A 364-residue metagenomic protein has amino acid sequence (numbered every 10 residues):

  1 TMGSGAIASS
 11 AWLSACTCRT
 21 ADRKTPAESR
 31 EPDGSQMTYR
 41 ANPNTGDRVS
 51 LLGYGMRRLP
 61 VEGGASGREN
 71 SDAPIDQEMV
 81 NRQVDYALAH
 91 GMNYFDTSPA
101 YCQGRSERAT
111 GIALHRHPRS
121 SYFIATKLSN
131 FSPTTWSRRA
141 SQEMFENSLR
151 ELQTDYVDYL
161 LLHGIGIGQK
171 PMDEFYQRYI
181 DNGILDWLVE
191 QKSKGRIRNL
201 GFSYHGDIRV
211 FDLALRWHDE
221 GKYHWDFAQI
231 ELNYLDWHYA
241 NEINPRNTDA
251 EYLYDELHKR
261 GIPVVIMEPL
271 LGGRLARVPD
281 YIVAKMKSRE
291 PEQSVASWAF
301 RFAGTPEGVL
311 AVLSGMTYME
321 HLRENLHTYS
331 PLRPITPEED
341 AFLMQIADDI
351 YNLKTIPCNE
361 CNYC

Functional and structural regions predicted by a protein language model:
G3-Y122, D155, D186-W187, S193: N-terminal binding-site loop/beta-alpha segment at the start of enzyme catalytic domains that lines or forms
N42, Y54, A87, F95 (+10 more regions): Conserved, mostly hydrophobic/aromatic
R57-E78, L128-A140, D173-E174, G206 (+1 more regions): Active-site mouth loops of central-metabolism enzymes
N70-A87, S137-E151, I208-W217, V295-F300: Short, acidic/polar
V80, S106, S141, F145 (+2 more regions): Aromatic/hydrophobic pocket-lining residues that form the small-molecule binding cavity in soluble enzyme cores
S120-S132, L162-H163, Q229-L232: A short, structured active-site edge motif that brings together acidic residues
A140-L161, E190-K194: CE4/NodB-like, metal-dependent polysaccharide N-deacetylase domain that modifies extracellular/periplasmic N-acetylated
I165-C364: Beta/alpha (TIM)-barrel catalytic core signal, keyed to glycine-rich beta->alpha loops juxtaposed to Asp/Glu that bind
